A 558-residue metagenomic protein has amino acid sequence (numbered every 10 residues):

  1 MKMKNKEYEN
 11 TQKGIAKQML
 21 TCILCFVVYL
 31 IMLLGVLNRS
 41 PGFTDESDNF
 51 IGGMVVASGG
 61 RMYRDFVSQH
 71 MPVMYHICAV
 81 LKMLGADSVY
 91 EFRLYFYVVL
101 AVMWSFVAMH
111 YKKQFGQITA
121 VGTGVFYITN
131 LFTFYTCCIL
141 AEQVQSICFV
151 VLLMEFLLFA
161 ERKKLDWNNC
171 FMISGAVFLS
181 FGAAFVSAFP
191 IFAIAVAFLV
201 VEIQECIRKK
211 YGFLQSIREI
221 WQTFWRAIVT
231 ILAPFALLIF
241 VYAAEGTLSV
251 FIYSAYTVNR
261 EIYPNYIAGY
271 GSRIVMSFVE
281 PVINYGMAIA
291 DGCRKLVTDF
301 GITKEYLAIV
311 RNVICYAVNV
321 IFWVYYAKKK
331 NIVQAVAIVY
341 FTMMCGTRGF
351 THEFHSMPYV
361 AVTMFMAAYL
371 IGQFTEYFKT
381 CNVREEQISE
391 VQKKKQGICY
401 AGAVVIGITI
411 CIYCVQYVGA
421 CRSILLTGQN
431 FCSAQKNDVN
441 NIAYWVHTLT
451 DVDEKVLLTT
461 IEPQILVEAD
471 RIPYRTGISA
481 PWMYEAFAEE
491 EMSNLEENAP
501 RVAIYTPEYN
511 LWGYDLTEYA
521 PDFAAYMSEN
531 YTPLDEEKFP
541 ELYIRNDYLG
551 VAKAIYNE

Functional and structural regions predicted by a protein language model:
Y8, P190-F235, I239-A243, F365 (+3 more regions): Perimembrane helix-loop-helix junctions
W104-T129, K330-V333: Transmembrane-helix signature of polytopic, membrane-embedded enzymes that assemble or transfer cell-envelope glycans
S105, M287-Q334, I338-T342: Hydrophobic, aromatic-rich transmembrane alpha-helices and their immediate juxtamembrane boundary segments
K113-I118, V150-M172, S180, Q204-Y211 (+4 more regions): Membrane-interface transmembrane helices that cradle and orient dolichyl/undecaprenyl
C137-Q145: Short acidic/glycine- and proline-prone juxtamembrane loop motifs at membrane-interface regions of multi-pass membrane
N169-S187, I191-F198, A233, V339-T347: Membrane-interface alpha helices of multi-pass inner-membrane proteins
F341-I388, K394-Y400: Hydrophobic/aromatic-rich transmembrane helices and adjacent perimembrane loops
R422-S423, F431-E485, E491-Y514, P540-Y543: Short periplasmic/luminal acceptor-recognition loop of GT-C membrane glycosyltransferases, typified by
